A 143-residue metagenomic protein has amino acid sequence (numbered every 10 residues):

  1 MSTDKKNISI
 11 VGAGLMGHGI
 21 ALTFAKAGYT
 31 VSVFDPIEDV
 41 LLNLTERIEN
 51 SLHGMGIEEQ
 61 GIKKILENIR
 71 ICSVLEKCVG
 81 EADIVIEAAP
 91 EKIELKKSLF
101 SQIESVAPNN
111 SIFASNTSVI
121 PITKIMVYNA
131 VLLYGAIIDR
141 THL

Functional and structural regions predicted by a protein language model:
M1-S51: NAD(P)+-binding Rossmann beta1-loop-alpha1 motif at the extreme N-terminus of oxidoreductases
A21-L22, T45-E46, K97-F100, I125-V127: Short amphipathic alpha-helical segments
L22-A25, V79, E104, M126: A structural alpha-helix within SAM-dependent methyltransferase catalytic domains
A27-Y29, G80, T141-L143: Acidic/polar active-site rim loop that often engages polyanionic ligands
V31, I69-I71, L133: Generic structural signal for residues in well-ordered beta-strands
P36-D39, N43, G54-F113, P121: Rossmann-like NAD(P)-binding element
E49-L52, A130-L132: Short, hinge-like loop/turn segments at secondary-structure boundaries
A114-L143: Rossmann-fold dinucleotide-binding core
